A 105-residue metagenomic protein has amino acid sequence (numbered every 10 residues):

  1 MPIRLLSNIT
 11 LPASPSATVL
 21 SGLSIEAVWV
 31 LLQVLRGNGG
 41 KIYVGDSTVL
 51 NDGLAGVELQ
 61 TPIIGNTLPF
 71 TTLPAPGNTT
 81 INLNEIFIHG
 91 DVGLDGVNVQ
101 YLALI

Functional and structural regions predicted by a protein language model:
L5-I25: Surface-exposed ligand/attachment interfaces on beta-rich extracellular proteins
I25-A27, V34-G40, L94: Short proline/glycine-enriched turn/loop motifs at strand-loop junctions of beta-rich domains
V28-V30, G77-G96: Noncatalytic modules at the cell exterior or secretory-pathway interfaces, chiefly beta-strand-rich lectin/adhesion
R36-A55, N98-Q100: Short, surface-exposed beta-strand/strand-loop-strand elements in extracellular ectodomains
Q60-L83: Beta-sandwich interaction modules
L94-I105: Exposed low-complexity, polar/acidic, P/S/T/G-rich flexible segments that act as propeptides, protease-susceptible
